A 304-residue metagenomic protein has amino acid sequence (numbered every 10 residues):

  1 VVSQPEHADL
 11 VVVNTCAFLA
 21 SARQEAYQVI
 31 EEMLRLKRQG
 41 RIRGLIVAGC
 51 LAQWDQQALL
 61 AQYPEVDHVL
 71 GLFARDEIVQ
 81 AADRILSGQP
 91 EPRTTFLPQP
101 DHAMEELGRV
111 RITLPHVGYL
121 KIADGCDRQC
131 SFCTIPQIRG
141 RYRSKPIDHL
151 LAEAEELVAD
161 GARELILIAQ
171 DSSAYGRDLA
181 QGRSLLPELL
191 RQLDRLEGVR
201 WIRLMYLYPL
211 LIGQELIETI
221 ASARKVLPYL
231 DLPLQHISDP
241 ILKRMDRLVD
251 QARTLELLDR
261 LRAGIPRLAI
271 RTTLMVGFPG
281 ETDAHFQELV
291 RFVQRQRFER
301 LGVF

Functional and structural regions predicted by a protein language model:
V1-Y175, E215, L230, A252-A263 (+3 more regions): Proteins enriched for Cys/Gly/acidic motifs involved in redox and nucleic-acid/cofactor modification
L45-V47, W54, A159-F286: Conserved SAM/AdoMet-binding glycine-rich loop
